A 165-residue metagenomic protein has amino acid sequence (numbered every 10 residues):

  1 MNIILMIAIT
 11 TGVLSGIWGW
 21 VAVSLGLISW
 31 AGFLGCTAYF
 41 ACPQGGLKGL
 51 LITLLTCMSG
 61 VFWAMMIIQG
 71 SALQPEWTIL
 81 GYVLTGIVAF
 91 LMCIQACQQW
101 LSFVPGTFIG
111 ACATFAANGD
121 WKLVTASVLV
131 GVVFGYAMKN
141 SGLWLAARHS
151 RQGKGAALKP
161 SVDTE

Functional and structural regions predicted by a protein language model:
M1-G45, D120, V124-T125, Y136-A146 (+1 more regions): Alpha-helical transmembrane segments and their membrane-interface boundaries that form or gate the permeation pathway
M1-I4, W20-L25, L47-L55, A72-W77 (+1 more regions): Short, amphipathic, aromatic/basic-enriched membrane-interface segments that mark the entry/exit of transmembrane
M6-W18, L51, L55-I67, L84-M92 (+3 more regions): Hydrophobic faces of alpha-helical transmembrane segments in multi-pass integral membrane proteins
G19-F33, I68-G86: Structural signature of hydrophobic alpha-helical transmembrane segments
L27-Q44, G86-D120: Pore- and pathway-forming membrane helices of multi-pass small-molecule/ion transporters and channels
C42-P43, S59, P75: Amphipathic alpha-helical interaction elements
F62-P75, M92-I94, T114-V124, M138-S150: Alpha-helical membrane-embedding segments and immediately adjacent membrane-interface amphipathic helices
R148-E165: Short, highly charged, low-complexity non-transmembrane loops/tails of multi-pass membrane proteins
